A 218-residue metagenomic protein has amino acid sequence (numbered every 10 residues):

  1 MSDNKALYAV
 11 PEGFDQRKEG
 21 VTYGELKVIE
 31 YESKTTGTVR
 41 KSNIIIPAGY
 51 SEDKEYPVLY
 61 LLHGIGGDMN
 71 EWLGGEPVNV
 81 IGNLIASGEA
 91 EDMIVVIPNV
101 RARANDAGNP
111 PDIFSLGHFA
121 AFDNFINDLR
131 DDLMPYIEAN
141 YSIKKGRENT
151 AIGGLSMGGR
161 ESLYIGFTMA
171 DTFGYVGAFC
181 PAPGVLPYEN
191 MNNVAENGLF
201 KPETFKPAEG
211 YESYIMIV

Functional and structural regions predicted by a protein language model:
M1-V218: Non-catalytic cap/lid and distal C-terminal segments of serine-dependent acyl enzymes
